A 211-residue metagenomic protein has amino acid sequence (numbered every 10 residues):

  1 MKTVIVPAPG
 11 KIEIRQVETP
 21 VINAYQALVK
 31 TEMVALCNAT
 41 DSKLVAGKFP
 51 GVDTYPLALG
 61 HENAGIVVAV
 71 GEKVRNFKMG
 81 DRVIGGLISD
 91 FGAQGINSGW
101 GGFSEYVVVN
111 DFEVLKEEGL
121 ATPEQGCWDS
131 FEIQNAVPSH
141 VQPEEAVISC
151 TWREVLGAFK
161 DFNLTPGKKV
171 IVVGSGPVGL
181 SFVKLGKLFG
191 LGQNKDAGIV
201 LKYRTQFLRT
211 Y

Functional and structural regions predicted by a protein language model:
M1-L59, T122-D129: Short N-terminal strand-loop motif that marks the start of NAD(P)H/FAD-dependent oxidoreductase cofactor-binding domains
A8, E32, V70, S175 (+1 more regions): Cofactor-binding loop segments of dinucleotide-utilizing enzymes, especially the Rossmann-like FAD- and NAD(P)+-binding
G10-K11, F49, I88-D90, W152-R153 (+2 more regions): Short beta->alpha connector loops
P20-A35, K48-G92, G99-F103, V108 (+1 more regions): Glycine-rich beta-strand-centered segment in the early N-terminal region that forms part of a ligand/cofactor-binding
D90-K169: NAD(P)H dinucleotide-binding glycine-rich loop of Rossmann-like/cofactor-binding domains, especially the beta1-alpha1
S139-Y211: Mid-domain Rossmann-like dinucleotide-binding core that forms the NAD(H)/NADP(H) cofactor-binding site
